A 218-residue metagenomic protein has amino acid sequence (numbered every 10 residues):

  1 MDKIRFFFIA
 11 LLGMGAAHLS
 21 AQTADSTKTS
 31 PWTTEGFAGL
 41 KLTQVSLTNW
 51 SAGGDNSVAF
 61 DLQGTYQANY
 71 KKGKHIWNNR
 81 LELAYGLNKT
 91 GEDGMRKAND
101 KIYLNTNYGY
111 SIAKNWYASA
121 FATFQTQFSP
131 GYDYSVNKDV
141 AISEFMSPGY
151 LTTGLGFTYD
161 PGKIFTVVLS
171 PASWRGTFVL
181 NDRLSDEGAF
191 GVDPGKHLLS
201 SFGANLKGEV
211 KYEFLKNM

Functional and structural regions predicted by a protein language model:
M1-S26: Bacterial Sec-dependent N-terminal signal peptides
K28-Q44, H75-W77: Transmembrane beta-strand segments of Gram-negative outer membrane beta-barrel proteins
G36, L40-L42, L62-Y70, L104-Y110 (+4 more regions): Residues on the lipid-exposed face of transmembrane beta-strands in outer-membrane beta-barrel proteins
L40-S46, K72-K74, L83-K89, F124-P130 (+2 more regions): Transmembrane beta-strands of outer-membrane beta-barrel pores
N49-G54, K89-G94, N137-S143, F190-K196: Extracellular loop and loop/strand-boundary signature of outer-membrane beta-barrel proteins
N56-L62, A98-I102, S147-L151, L198-A204: Residues that define the transmembrane beta-barrel architecture of outer-membrane proteins
K74-W77, N115-A118, I164-V167, N217-M218: Repeated loop/turn-to-beta-strand initiation elements of outer-membrane beta-barrel proteins
S170, W174-M218: Outer-membrane beta-barrel transmembrane domain signature
